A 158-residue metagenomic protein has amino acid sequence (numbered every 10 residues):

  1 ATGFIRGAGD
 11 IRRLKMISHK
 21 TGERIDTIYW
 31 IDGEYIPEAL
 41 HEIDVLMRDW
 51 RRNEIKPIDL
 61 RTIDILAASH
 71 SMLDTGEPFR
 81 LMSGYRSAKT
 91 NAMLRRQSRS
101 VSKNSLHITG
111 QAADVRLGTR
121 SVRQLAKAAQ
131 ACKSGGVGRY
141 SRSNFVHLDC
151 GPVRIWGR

Functional and structural regions predicted by a protein language model:
T2-D26: C-terminal segment of N-terminal export signals and the immediately downstream linker at the start of the mature
R12-I17, S100-R158: Catalytic cores and adjacent binding grooves of peptidoglycan-active enzymes
K20, I31, P152: A broadly conserved detector of short glycine/acidic/proline-rich loop/turn motifs that flank catalytic sites and bind
I25-W30, G157-R158: Short amphipathic beta-strand/extended segments with alternating polar/hydrophobic composition
I31-M82: Active-site acidic/histidine clusters and adjacent loop/turn architecture that either coordinate catalytic ions
S69-L73, E77, K89, T119 (+1 more regions): Sec/Tat-exported extracytoplasmic proteins
A88-K103: Charged, often glycine-rich, active-site loop that binds/positions anionic groups
